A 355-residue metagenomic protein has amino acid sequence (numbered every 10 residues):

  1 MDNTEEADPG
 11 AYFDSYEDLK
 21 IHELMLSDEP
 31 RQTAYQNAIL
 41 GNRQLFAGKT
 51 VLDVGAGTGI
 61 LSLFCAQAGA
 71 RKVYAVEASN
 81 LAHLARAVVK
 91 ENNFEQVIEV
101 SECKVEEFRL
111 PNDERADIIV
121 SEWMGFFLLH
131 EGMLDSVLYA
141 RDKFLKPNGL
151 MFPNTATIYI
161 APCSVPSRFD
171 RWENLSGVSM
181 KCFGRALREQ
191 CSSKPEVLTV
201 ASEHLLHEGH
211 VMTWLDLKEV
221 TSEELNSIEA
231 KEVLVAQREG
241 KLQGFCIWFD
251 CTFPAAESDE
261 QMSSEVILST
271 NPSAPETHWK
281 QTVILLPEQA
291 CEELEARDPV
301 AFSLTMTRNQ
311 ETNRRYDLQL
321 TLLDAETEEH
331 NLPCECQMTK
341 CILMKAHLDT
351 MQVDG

Functional and structural regions predicted by a protein language model:
M1-V54, T58-G355: Class I SAM-binding transferase module
